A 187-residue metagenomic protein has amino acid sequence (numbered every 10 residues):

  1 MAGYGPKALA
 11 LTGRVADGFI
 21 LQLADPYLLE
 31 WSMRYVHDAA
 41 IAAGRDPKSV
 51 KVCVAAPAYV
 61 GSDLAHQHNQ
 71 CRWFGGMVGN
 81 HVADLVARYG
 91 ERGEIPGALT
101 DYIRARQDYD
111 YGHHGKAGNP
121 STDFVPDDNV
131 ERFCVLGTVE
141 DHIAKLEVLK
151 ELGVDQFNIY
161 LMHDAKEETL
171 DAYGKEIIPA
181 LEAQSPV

Functional and structural regions predicted by a protein language model:
M1-A2, F19-L21, V50-P57, F157-I159: Hydrophobic faces of well-ordered beta-strands that scaffold small-molecule active sites in alpha/beta enzyme cores
Y4-A40: Loop-centered beta-sheet repeat module
R14-V15, L152-V154: Structural motif
L23-P26, N158-D171: Glycine-rich, proline-tolerant flexible connector loops at the mouths of alpha/beta enzymes
L29-A40, K166-P186: C-terminal helical cap(s) of enzyme catalytic domains, especially alpha/beta-barrels
Y35, I41-E151, A183-V187: An alpha-helical appendage that flanks or caps ligand/catalytic pockets
V82, V154-Y160: Bilobed periplasmic-binding protein-like "clamshell/Venus-flytrap" ligand-binding domains
